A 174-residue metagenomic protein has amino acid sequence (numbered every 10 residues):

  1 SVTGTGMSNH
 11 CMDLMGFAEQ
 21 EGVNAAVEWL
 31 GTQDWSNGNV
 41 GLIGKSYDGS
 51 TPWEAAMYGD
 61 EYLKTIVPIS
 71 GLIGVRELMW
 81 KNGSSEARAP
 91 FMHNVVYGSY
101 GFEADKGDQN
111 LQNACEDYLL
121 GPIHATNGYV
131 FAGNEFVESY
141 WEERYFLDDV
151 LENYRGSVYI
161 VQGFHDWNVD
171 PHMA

Functional and structural regions predicted by a protein language model:
S1-G31: Cap/lid segment of the alpha/beta-hydrolase catalytic domain
S8, S46-Y47, S70: Catalytic nucleophile serine of serine hydrolases, specifically the conserved "nucleophile elbow" pentapeptide
D34-Y47: Alpha/beta-hydrolase fold nucleophile elbow
L42-G44, I69, V161: Short beta-strand immediately N-terminal to the catalytic nucleophile in serine-hydrolase-like folds
G44-E54, N168: Glycine-rich nucleophile elbow surrounding the catalytic serine of serine-hydrolase chemistry
E54-N153: Accessory cap/linker subdomain of secreted extracellular hydrolases
Y154, I160-Q162, D166: Short beta-strand/loop motif that positions the catalytic acidic residue of the alpha/beta-hydrolase fold
W167-M173: Conserved alpha/beta-hydrolase "acid-adjacent" motif
